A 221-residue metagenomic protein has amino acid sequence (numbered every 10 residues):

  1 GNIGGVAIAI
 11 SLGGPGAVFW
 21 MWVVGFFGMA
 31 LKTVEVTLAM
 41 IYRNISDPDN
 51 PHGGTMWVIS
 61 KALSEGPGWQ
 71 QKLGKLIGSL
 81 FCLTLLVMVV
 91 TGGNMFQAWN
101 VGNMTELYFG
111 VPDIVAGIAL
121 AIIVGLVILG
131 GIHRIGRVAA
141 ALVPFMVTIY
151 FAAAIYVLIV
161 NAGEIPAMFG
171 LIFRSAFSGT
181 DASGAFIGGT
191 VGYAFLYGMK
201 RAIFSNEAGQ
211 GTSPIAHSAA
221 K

Functional and structural regions predicted by a protein language model:
G1-G25, S213, A220: Transmembrane helix-boundary motif of multi-pass solute transporters/channels
I3, F19-W20, G68-M88, I118-A119 (+1 more regions): Select transmembrane alpha-helical segments in multipass membrane proteins
I10-A17, R43-H52, S64-G66, A208 (+1 more regions): Juxtamembrane helix-boundary/capping and inter-helix hinge elements in multi-pass membrane proteins
A17-G28, M40, D49, G53 (+9 more regions): Alpha-helical transmembrane segments of multi-pass membrane proteins, especially transporters and channels
F27-P51, S60-V127: Helix-loop-helix module between adjacent transmembrane segments
R43, W57-S64, N103-L107, R137-A141 (+2 more regions): Short amphipathic alpha-helical coupling elements at transmembrane boundaries
I77, F81, A98-T105, P112-F173: Membrane-interface loop-to-helix entry segments
A139-K221: Acidic, glycine-rich loop-and-beta core segments that form the ion-binding/anion-interacting portion of active sites
